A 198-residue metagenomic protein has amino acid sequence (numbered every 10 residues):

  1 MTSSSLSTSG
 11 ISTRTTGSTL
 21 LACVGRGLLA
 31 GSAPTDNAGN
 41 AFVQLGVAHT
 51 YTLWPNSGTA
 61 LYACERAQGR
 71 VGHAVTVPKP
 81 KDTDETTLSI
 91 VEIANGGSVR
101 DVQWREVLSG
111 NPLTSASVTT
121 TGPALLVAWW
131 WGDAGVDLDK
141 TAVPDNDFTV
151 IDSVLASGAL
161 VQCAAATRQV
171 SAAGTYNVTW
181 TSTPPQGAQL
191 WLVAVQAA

Functional and structural regions predicted by a protein language model:
M1-G122, W130-A198: Function-critical acidic carboxylates
